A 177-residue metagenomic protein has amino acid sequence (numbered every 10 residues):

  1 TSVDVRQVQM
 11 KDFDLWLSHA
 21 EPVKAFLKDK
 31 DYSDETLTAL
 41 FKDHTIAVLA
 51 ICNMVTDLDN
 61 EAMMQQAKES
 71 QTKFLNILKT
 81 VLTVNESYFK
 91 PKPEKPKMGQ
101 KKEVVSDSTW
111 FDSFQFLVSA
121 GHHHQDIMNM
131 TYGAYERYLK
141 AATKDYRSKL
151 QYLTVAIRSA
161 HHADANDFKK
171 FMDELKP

Functional and structural regions predicted by a protein language model:
T1-L17, Q65-L150: An amphipathic, hydrophobic-aromatic interaction surface with interspersed Lys/Arg that forms lipid/phosphate-bearing
T1-M54, L58: Short N-terminal mixed-charge amphipathic segments
S18-A20, K30, A120, L153-A156: Low-complexity, intrinsically disordered/propeptide-like segments
L40, I51-M54, K73, I77-T80 (+2 more regions): Charge-rich, solvent-exposed alpha-helical interaction surfaces
V55-D59, L82-N85: Generic hydrophobic/packing signal
E136-P177: Alpha-helical oligomerization segments
